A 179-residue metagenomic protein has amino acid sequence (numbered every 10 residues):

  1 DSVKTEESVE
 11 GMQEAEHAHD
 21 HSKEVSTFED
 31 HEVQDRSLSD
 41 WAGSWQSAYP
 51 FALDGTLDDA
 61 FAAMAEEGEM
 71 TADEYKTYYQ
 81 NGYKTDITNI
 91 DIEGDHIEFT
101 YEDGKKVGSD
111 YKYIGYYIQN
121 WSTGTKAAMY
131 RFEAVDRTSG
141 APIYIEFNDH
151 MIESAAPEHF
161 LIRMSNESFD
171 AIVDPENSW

Functional and structural regions predicted by a protein language model:
T5, E10, E14-H31, I92-W179: Calycin-type beta-barrel ligand-binding domains and close structural analogs
F28-S44: N-terminal helix-cap/turn-to-beta initiation motif at the start of protein domains
V33, F51-A52, T85, Y101: Positively charged, hydrophobic/aromatic-enriched amphipathic segments
D35-S37, A48-D54, T71-A72, S178-W179: General structural signal for secondary-structure boundaries
A42, Y49-T56, Y83: Sec/Tat-exported extracytoplasmic proteins
Q46-L53, H96, E102: Generic short beta-strand segments
D58-Y111: N-terminal glycine/threonine-rich, aromatic-flanked beta-hairpin/loop signature
